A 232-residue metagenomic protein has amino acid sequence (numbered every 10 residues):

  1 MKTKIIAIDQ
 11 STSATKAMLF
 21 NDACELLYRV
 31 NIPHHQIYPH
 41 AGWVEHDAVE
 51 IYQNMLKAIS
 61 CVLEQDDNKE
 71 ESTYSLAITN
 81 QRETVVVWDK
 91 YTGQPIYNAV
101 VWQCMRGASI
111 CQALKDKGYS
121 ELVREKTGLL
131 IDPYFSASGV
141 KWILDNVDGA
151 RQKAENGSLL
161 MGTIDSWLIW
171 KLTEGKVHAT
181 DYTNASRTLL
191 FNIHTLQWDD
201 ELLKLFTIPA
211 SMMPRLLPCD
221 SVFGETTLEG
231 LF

Functional and structural regions predicted by a protein language model:
M1-Y97, E125, K204: N-terminal glycine/serine-rich phosphate-binding loop of ATP-dependent small-molecule kinases, especially carbohydrate
Q10-T12, R124-F232: Gly/Ser/Thr-rich active-site cleft segment
C61, Q65, A113, N146 (+1 more regions): Active-site catalytic microenvironments for nucleophilic, acid-base chemistry
N68, Y119, T207-I208: Helix N-cap/coil-helix junction residues
V86, S109-A113: Pocket-flanking alpha-helical
T92-P95, A113, K117-G118, L122: Hydrophobic or amphipathic alpha-helical targeting/insertion segments
C104: Carbohydrate-associated surface elements
